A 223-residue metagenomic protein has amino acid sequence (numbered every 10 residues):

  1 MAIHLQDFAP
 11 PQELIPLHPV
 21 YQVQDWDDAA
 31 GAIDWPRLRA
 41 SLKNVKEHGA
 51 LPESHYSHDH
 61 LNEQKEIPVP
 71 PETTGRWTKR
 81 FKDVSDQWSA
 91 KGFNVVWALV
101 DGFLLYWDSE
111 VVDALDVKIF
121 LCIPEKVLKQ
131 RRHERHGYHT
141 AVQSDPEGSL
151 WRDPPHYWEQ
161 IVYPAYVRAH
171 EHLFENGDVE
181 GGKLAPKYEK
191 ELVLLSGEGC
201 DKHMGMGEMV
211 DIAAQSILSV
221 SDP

Functional and structural regions predicted by a protein language model:
M1-I3, Q12, P16, Y21-Q22 (+7 more regions): Preference for well-ordered, secondary-structure-rich cores of eukaryotic proteins
A2-H4, K118-F120, E191-L195: Conserved beta-strand scaffold positions in the cores of enzyme catalytic domains, especially in NTP/NDP-utilizing
P10-R76: Conserved nucleotide-sensing/catalytic segment adjacent to the nucleotide-binding pocket in NTP-handling enzymes
S41-G49, E134-A141, L173: Conserved AAA+ ATPase "sensor/coupling" helix adjacent to the nucleotide-binding pocket
P52-N94, V142-G148, D178-E191: Intrinsically disordered, low-complexity domain-flanking/linker segments in eukaryotic proteins, enriched
T73-S144: ATP-dependent NMP and nucleoside kinases share a basic, alpha-helical "lid"
F93-V95, E134-Y138, Q160-P223: NTP-dependent small-molecule kinase module
W107-S109, A114, V142-W151, H156 (+3 more regions): C-terminal regulatory/interaction module of P-loop NTP-utilizing enzymes
